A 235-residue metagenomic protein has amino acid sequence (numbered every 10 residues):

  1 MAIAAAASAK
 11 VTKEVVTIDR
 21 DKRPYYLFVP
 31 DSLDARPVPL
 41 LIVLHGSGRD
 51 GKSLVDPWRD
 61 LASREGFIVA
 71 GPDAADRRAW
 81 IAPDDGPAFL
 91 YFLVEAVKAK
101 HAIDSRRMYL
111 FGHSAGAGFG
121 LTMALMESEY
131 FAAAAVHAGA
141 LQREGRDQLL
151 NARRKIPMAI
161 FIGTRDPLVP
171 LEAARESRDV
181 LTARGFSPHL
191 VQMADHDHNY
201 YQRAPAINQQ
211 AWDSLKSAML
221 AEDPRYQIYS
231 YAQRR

Functional and structural regions predicted by a protein language model:
I3-L40, D85, F92, A115-M123 (+7 more regions): A domain-start/cap signature at the N-terminus of enzymes
D31-R36, A79-A115, Y130: Gly/Ser-rich "nucleophile elbow"/oxyanion-hole loop immediately N-terminal to the catalytic nucleophile in hydrolases
L33-A79, R143, P167: Short substrate-entry loop that stabilizes the transition state in hydrolases
L54, R106-R154: Primarily recognizes the serine-hydrolase "nucleophile elbow" in alpha/beta-hydrolase and SGNH/GDSL folds
R77, M193-Y200: Histidine-bearing beta->alpha loop at or near hydrolase active sites
A159-I162, D166: Short beta-strand/loop motif that positions the catalytic acidic residue of the alpha/beta-hydrolase fold
P167-A173: Conserved alpha/beta-hydrolase "acid-adjacent" motif
